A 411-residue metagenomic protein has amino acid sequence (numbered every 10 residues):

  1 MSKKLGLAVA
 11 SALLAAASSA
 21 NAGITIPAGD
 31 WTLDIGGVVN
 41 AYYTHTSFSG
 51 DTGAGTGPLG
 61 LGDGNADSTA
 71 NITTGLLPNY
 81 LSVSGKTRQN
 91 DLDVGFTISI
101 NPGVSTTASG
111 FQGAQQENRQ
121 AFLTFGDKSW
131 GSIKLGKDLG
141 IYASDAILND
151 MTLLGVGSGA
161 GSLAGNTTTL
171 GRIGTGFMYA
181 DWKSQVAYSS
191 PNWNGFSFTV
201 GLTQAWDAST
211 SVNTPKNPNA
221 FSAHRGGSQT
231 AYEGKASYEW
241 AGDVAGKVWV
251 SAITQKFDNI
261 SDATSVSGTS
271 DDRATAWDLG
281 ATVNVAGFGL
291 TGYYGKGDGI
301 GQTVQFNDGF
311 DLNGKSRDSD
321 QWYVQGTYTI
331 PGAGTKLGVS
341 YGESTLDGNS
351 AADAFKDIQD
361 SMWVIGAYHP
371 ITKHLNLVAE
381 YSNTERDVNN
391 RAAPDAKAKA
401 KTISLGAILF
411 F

Functional and structural regions predicted by a protein language model:
M1-G23: Gram-negative bacterial Sec-dependent N-terminal signal peptides
I24-T46, S68-A208, S228-T230, Y238-W240: Outer membrane beta-barrel
G37-H45, F96-I100, K137, V200-Q204 (+6 more regions): Transmembrane beta-barrel strands of outer-membrane/channel proteins
Y43-D51, P102-A108, I141-D145, W206-T210 (+7 more regions): Gram-negative outer-membrane beta-barrel proteins
S82-S84, F122-F125, A187-S189, K235-S237 (+5 more regions): Outer-membrane beta-barrel architecture
D91-V94, S129-I133, G195-F198, G242-V250 (+3 more regions): Repeated loop/turn-to-beta-strand initiation elements of outer-membrane beta-barrel proteins
G227-I365: Detector for outer-membrane/organellar transmembrane beta-barrel domains, recognizing the amphipathic beta-strand
A398-F411: Outer-membrane beta-barrel "beta-signal"
